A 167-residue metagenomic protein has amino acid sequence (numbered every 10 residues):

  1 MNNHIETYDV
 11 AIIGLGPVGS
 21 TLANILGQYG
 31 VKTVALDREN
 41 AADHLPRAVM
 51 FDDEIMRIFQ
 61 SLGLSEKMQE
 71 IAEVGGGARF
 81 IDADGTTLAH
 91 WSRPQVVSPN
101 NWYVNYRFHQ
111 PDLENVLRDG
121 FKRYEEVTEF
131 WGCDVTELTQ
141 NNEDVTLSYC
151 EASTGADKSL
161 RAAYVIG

Functional and structural regions predicted by a protein language model:
N3-V18: Beta1/beta-strand and adjacent pyrophosphate-binding region of the FAD-binding site in flavoprotein oxidoreductases
E6-Y8, T154-Y164: Core beta-strand elements of the Rossmann-like FAD/NAD(P) dinucleotide-binding domain in flavoenzyme oxidoreductases
G27-R47: Glycine-rich FAD pyrophosphate-binding loop
Y29, R123-Y124: Conserved dinucleotide-binding and phosphotransfer motif residues
R47, D52-K122, G132: Active-site-adjacent segment of FAD-dependent monooxygenases/related oxidoreductases
V127-T128: Short, conserved active-site loop motifs that form the nucleotide-linked donor/cofactor pocket
W131-V145: A conserved short coil-to-beta-strand element within the FAD-binding core of flavoproteins
